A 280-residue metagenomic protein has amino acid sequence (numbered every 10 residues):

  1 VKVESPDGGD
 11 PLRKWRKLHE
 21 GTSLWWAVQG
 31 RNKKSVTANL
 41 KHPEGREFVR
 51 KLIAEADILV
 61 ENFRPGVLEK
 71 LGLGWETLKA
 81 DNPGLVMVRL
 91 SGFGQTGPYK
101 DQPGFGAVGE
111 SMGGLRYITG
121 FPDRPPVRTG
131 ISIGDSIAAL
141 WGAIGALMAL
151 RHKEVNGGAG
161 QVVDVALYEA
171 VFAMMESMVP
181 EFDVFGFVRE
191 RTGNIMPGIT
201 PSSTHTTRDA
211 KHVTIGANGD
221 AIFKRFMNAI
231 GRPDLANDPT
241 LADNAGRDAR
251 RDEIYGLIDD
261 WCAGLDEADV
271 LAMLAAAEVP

Functional and structural regions predicted by a protein language model:
V1-G145, A149-N156: N-terminal helix-loop segment corresponding to the beta1-alpha1 unit of nucleotide/adenylate-binding folds
D7, F93-G94, L167-F172, D209-K211 (+1 more regions): Glycine-rich beta-alpha junction loops
G9-P11, D183-R189: Short Pro/Gly-enriched beta-strand edge/turn motifs at strand-loop
W26, T192-P197, S203-T204: Short Gly/Pro-enriched turn/cap motifs at secondary-structure boundaries
K34, A159, D209-K211, P280: Short acidic/polar mixed-charge low-complexity motifs
Q95, D123-S132, E154-V171, R191-P197 (+1 more regions): Conserved Rossmann-fold dehydrogenase catalytic segment
G120, A139-Q161, A173-F185, M227-D234: Oxidoreductase and adenylate-handling cofactor-binding alpha/beta cores
P201-E278: Aromatic-enriched alpha-helical interface/lid elements that frame and gate functional surfaces
